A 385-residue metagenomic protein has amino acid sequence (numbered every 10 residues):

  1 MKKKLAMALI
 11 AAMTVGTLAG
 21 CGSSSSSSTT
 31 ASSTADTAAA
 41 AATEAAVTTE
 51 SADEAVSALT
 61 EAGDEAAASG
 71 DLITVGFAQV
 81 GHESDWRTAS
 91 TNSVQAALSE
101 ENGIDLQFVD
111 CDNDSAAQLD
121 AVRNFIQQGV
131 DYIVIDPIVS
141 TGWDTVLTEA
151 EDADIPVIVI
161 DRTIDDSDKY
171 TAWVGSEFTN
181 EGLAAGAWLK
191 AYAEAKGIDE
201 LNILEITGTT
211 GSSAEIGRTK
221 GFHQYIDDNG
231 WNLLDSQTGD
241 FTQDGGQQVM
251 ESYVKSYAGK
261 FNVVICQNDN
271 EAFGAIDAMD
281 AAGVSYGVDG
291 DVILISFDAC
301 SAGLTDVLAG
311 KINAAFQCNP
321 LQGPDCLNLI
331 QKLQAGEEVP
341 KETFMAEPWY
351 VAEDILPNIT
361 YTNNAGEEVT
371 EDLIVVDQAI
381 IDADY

Functional and structural regions predicted by a protein language model:
L18-A38: Bacterial lipoprotein signal-peptidase II cleavage site
A45-I73, I206-T210, A214, Y225-I226 (+1 more regions): Hinge/cleft segment of the Venus flytrap/periplasmic-binding protein
E50-A68, T74-S93, A97-E101, L106-D120 (+6 more regions): Extracytoplasmic "Venus flytrap"
E54-G63, A68-S69, V75, Q118 (+4 more regions): Hydrophobic alpha-helical segments within soluble ligand-binding/sensing domains
W86-E100, E181-W188, S213-W231, G245 (+2 more regions): Short, solvent-exposed amphipathic alpha-helices that sit in or adjacent to ligand/effector-binding or catalytic
F108-D110, D165-A191, I206, S236 (+1 more regions): Short beta-strand elements at the ligand-binding edges of bilobed clamshell
Q127, Y132-D152, F222, D235 (+1 more regions): Hydrophobic alpha-helical
T141-N180, N202, C300-D306: Flexible loop/hinge segments that line or gate small-molecule binding clefts
